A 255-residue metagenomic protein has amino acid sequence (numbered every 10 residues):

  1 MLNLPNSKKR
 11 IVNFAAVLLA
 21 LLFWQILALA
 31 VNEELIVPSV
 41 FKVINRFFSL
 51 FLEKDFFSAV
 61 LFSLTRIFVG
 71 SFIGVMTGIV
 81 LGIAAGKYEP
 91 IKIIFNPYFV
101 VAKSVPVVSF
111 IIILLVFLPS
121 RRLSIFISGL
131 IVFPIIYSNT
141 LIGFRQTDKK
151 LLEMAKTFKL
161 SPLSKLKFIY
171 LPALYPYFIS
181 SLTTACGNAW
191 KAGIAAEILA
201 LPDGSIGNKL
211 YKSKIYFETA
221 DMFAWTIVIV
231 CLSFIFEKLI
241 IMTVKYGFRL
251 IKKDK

Functional and structural regions predicted by a protein language model:
L4, A30-F72: Periplasmic/extracellular loop-to-transmembrane helix junction in inner-membrane transport proteins
K8-V31: N-terminal signal-anchor transmembrane alpha helix
K9, E89, S180, A224-K255: C-terminal transmembrane helix and the adjacent membrane-cytosol boundary/short C-terminal tail of inner/organellar
V69-F99: Transmembrane-helix boundary motif in ABC transporter permease subunits
V100-I135, I142: Generic hydrophobic transmembrane alpha-helix motif, especially the helices
F126, L130, P162-A195, A224: Transmembrane alpha-helices
I142-F178, L210: Short cytoplasmic-facing helical segments at TM-TM junctions of multi-pass membrane proteins
S181-C231, I241: Non-cytoplasmic
